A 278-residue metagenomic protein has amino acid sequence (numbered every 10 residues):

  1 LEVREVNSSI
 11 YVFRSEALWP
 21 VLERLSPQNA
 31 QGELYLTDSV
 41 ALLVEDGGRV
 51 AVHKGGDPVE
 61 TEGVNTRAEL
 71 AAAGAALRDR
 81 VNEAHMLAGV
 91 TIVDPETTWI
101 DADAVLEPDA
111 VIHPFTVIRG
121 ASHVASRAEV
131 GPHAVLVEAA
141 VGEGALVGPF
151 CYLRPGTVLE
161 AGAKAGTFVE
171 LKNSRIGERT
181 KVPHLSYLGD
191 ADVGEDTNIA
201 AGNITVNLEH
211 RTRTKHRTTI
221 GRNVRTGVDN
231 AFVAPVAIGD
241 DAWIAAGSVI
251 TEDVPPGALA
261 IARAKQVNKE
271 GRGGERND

Functional and structural regions predicted by a protein language model:
L1-R78: Catalytic-core segments of class I nucleotidyltransferases/pyrophosphorylases that form NMP-activated intermediates
N7-I10, A102, H216, A234: Glycine/small-residue-rich pyrophosphate-binding loop that anchors the diphosphate of NDP-sugar donors
I10-F13, E62, I92, I199 (+1 more regions): Short hydrophobic-aromatic micro-motifs
R24-L25, A76-L77, G142, G177 (+1 more regions): Residue-level signal for well-ordered alpha-helical positions
S26-P27, F115, R276-D278: Short, solvent-exposed amphipathic alpha-helical segments in soluble enzyme and RNA/protein-processing domains
E45-L146: Extended, small-residue-rich solenoid/repeat segments and analogous flexible loops that form exposed scaffolds
L146-D278: Glycine-rich hexapeptide-repeat left-handed beta-helix
